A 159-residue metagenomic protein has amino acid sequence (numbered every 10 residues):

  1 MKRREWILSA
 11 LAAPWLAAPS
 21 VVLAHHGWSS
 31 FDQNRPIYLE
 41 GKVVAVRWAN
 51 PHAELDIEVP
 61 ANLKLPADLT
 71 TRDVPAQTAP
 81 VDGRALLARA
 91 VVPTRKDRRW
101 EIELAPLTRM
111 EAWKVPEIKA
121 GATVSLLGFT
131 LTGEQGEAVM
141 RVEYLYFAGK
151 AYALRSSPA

Functional and structural regions predicted by a protein language model:
R3-I7: N-terminal export leaders
L23-R35: Short boundary/loop segments of OB/S1/cold-shock single-stranded nucleic-acid-binding domains
P36-A49: Structural detector for short beta-strands of small beta-barrel domains
A49-P60: Short aromatic-glycine-enriched beta-strand elements
R98-W113: Beta-strand/loop nucleic-acid-binding surfaces
E111-S125: Short nucleic-acid-contacting surface segments enriched for D/E, G, S/T with interspersed K/R
T132-S156: OB-fold/S1-family single-stranded nucleic acid-binding modules
